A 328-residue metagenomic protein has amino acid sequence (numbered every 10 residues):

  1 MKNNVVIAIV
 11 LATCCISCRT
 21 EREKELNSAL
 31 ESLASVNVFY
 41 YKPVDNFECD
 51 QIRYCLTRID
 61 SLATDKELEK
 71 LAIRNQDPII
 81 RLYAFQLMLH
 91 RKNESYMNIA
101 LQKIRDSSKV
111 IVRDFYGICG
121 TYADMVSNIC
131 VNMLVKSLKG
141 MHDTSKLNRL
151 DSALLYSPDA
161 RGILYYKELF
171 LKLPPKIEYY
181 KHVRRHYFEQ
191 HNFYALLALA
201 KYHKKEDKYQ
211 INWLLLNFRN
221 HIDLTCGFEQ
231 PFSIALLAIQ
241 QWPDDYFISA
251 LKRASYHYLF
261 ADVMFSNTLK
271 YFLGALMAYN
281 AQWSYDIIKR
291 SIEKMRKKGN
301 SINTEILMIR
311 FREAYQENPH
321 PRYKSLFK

Functional and structural regions predicted by a protein language model:
M1-L26: Bacterial Sec-dependent N-terminal signal peptides
T20-I234, I239-K270, Q282, D286-K289 (+1 more regions): Extended repeat-based scaffolds of very large eukaryotic assembly and lipid-transport proteins
